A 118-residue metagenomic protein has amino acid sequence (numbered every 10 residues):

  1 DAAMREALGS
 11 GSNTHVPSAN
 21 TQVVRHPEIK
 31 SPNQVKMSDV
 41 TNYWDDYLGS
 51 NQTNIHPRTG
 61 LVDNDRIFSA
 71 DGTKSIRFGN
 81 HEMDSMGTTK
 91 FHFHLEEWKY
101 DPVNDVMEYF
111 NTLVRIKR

Functional and structural regions predicted by a protein language model:
D1-R118: Catalytic toxin/effector domains delivered as secreted proteins or via bacterial secretion systems
